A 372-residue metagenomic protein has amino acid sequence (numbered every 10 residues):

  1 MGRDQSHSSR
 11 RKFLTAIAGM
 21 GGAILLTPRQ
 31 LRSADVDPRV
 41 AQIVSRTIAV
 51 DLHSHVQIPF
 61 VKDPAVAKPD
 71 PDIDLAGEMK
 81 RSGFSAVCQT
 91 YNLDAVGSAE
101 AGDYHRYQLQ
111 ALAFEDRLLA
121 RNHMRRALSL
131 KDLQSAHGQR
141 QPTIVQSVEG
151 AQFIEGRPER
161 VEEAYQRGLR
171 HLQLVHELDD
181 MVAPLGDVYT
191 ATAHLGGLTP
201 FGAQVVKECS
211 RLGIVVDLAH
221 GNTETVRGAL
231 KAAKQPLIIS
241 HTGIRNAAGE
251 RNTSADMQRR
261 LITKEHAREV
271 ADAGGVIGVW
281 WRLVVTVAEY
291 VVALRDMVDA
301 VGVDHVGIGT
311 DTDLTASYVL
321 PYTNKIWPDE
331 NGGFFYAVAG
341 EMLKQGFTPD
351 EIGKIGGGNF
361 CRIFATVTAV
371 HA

Functional and structural regions predicted by a protein language model:
R3, H7-T27, L31-T192, R245 (+1 more regions): N-terminal hydrophobic targeting/anchoring segments and the immediately downstream early-domain regions of hydrolases
L195-L230: Loop-centered beta-sheet repeat module
P236-T242: Short hydrophobic/aromatic-enriched beta-strand-loop microsegments
